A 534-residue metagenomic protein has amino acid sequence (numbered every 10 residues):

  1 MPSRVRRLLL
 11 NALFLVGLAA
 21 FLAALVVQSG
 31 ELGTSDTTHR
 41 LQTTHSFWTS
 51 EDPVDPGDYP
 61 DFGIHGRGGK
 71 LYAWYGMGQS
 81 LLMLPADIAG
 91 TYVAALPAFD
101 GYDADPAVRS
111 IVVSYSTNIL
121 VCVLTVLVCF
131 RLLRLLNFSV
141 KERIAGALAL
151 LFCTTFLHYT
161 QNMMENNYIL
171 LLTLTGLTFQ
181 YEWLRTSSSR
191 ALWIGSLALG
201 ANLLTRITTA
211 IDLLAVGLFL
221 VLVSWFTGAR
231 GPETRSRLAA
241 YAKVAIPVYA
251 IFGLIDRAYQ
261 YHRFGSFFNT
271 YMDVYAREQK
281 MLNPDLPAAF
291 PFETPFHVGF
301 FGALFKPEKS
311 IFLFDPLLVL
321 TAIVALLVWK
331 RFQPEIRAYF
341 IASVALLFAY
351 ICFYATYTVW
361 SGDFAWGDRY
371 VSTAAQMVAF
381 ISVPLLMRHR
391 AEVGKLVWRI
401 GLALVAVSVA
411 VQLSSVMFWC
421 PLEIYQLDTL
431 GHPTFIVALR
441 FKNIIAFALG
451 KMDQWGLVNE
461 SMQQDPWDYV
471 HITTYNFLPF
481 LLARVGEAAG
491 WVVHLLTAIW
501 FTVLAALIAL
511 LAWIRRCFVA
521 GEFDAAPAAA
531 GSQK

Functional and structural regions predicted by a protein language model:
P2-R4, W225-T227, A250, F312-R337 (+4 more regions): Hydrophobic, aromatic-rich transmembrane alpha-helices and their immediate juxtamembrane boundary segments
F21, R143-T154, T178, G195 (+1 more regions): Short helix- or helix-capping micro-motifs that position conserved polar/aromatic residues at function-defining sites
A95-D105, V126-F152, L170-L171, R185-I194: Transmembrane-helix signature of polytopic, membrane-embedded enzymes that assemble or transfer cell-envelope glycans
V108, V112-N137, L171-F179: Transmembrane-helix motifs of polytopic, lipid-linked glycan transferases
N137, G176-L192, N202, F226: Membrane-interface transmembrane helices that cradle and orient dolichyl/undecaprenyl
H158-I169, H262, S310: Short acidic/glycine- and proline-prone juxtamembrane loop motifs at membrane-interface regions of multi-pass membrane
E182-R185, D212-A250, A322-E335, F380 (+1 more regions): Perimembrane helix-loop-helix junctions
A239-V324, S343, L347-Y354, A375 (+1 more regions): Membrane-lumen/periplasm interface segments of specific transmembrane helices in polyprenyl phosphate-linked
